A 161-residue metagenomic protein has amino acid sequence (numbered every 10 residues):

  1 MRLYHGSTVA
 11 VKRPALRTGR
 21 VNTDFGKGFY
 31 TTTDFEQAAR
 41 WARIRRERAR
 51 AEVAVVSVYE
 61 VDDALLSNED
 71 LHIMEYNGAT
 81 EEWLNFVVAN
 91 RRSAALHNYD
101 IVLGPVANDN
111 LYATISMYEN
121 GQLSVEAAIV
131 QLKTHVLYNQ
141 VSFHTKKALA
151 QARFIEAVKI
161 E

Functional and structural regions predicted by a protein language model:
M1-D24: Short aromatic-glycine-(Arg/Gly/Cys) micro-motifs in beta-strand/loop hairpins
L3-H5, Y30-T31, V58-E60: Short, conserved beta-strand segments within well-ordered enzyme catalytic domains that often line or immediately flank
K12, T23-D24, I44-E161: Conserved NAD+-utilizing ADP-ribose enzyme module
R20-I44: Extended catalytic/binding region for NAD+/ADP-ribose chemistry, centered on the ART fold
